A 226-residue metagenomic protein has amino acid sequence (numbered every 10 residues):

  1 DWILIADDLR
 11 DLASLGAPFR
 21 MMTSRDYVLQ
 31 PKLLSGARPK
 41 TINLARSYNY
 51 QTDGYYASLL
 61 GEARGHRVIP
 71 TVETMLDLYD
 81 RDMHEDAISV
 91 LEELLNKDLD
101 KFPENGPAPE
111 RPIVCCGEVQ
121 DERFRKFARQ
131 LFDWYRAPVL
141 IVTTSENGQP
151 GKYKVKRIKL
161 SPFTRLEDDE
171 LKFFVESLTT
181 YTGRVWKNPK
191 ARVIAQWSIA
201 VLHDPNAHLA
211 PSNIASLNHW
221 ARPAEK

Functional and structural regions predicted by a protein language model:
D1-K226: ATP-binding N-terminal substructure of ATP-dependent carboxylate-amine bond-forming enzymes
